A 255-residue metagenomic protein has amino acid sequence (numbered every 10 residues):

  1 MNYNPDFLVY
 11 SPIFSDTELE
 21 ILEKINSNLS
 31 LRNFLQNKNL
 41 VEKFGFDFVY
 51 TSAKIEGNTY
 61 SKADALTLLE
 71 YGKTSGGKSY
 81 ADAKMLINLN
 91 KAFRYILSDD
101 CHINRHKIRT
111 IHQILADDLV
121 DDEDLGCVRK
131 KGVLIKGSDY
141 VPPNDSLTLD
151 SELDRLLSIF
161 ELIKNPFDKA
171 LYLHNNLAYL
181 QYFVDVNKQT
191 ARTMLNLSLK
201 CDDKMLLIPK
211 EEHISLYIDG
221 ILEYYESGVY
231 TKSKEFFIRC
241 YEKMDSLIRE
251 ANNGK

Functional and structural regions predicted by a protein language model:
M1-K255: FIC/Doc superfamily catalytic core
